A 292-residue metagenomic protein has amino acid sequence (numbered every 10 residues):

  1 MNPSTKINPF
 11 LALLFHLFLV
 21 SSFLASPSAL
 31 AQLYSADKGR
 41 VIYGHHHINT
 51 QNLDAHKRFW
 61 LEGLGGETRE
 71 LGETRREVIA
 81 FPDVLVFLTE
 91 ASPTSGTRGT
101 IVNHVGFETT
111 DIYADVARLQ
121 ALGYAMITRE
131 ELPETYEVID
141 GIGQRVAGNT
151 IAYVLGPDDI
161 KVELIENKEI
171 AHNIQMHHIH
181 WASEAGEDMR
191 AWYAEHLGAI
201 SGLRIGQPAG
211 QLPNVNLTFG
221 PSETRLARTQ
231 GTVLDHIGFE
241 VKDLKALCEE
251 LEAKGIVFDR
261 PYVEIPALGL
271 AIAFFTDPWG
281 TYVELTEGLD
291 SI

Functional and structural regions predicted by a protein language model:
M1-A12: N-terminal secretory signal peptides that target proteins for export/translocation
A12-S26: Bacterial N-terminal signal peptides
A31-K38, Q120-W181, G202-L212, N216-P221 (+2 more regions): Vicinal oxygen chelate
D37-E73, E77-V78: Mature N-terminal segment immediately following signal peptide/propeptide cleavage in secreted/periplasmic
V41-N52, E77-V78, S95-L122, T150-L155 (+4 more regions): Vicinal oxygen chelate
H47-T50, G63-T68, G106-T109, G123 (+4 more regions): Sec/Tat-exported extracytoplasmic proteins
H56-L61, L119, D159, M189 (+3 more regions): Conserved active-site tyrosine of GNAT-family acetyltransferases
M189-R190, L197-G206: Solenoidal tandem-repeat scaffolds enriched in leucines and small polar residues
